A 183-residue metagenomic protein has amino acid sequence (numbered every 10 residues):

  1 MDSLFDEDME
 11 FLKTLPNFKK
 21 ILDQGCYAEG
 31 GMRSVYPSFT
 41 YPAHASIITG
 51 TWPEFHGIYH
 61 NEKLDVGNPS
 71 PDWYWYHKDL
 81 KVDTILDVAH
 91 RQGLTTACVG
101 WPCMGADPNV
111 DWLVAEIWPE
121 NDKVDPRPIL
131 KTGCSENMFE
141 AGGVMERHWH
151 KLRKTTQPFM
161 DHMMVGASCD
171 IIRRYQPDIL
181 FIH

Functional and structural regions predicted by a protein language model:
M1, F18-K20, G31-M32, N68-S70 (+1 more regions): N-terminal start-of-chain detector that recognizes signal peptides and the immediate post-cleavage beginning
M1-E7, K20-L22, I47, A89 (+1 more regions): Beta-strand elements within well-structured catalytic alpha/beta cores of enzymes that handle phosphate/sulfate esters
M1-F5, F39-S46, E120-D125, I171-I172: Short, mixed-charge, low-aromatic patches
M1-S3, A28-G30, P42-A43, E62-Y74: Glycine-/proline-rich flexible loop or hinge segments
D2, Y27-A28, R33-S34, F39 (+3 more regions): Mixed-charge, polar/low-complexity N-terminal
E7-T51, T95-A97: Short, structured active-site-proximal loop/turn typified by the sulfatase FGly-forming signature C/S-X-P-X-R
W52-H183: His/Asp/Glu-rich, glycine-adjacent segments that coordinate divalent cations and/or stabilize oxyanion chemistry on
